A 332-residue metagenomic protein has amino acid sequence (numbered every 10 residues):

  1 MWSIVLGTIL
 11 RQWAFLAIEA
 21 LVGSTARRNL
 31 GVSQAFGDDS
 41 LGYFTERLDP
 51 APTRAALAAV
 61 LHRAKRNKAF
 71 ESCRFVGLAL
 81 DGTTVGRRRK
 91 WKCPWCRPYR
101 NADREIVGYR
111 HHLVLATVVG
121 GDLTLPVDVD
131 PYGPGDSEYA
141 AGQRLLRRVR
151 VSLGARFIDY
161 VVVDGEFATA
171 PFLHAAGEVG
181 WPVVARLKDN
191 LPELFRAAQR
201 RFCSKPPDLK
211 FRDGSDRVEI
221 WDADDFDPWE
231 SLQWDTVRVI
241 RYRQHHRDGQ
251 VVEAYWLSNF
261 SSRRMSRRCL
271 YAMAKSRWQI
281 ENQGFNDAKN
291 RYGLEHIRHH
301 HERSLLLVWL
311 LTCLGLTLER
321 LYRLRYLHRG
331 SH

Functional and structural regions predicted by a protein language model:
M1-F36: Gly/serine-rich nucleotide phosphate-binding loop at the start of the catalytic core of nucleotide/ADP-ribose-handling
S3-I4, I18, G37, L41 (+8 more regions): Short, conserved catalytic/metal-binding motifs centered on acidic residues
L30-L48: Major-groove recognition helix of helix-turn-helix-like DNA-binding domains
G42-G121: Active-site-proximal, Lys/Arg-enriched surface segment that forms a nucleic-acid-binding/basic interface patch
P131-V239: An internal, acidic/charged active-site-proximal segment that coordinates divalent cations and/or engages
P207-D227, K289-H332: A short, flexible helix-boundary coil/loop motif
S215-F260, R264, Y271-A274: A conserved mid-domain beta-alpha-beta active-site/ligand-binding segment of alpha/beta enzyme cores
R264-H299: Short amphipathic alpha-helical "interface-anchor" segments enriched in bulky aromatics
